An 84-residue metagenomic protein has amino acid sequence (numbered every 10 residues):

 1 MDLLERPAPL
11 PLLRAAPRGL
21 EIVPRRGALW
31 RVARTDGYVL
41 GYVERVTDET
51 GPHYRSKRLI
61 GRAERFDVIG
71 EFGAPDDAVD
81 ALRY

Functional and structural regions predicted by a protein language model:
M1-T35, E64-V68: Negatively charged, low-complexity tracts enriched in Asp/Glu with abundant Ser/Thr
L4, P11-L12, P52, A74-D77: Generic signature of intrinsically disordered, low-complexity, basic-rich segments and short cationic peptides
G19-L20, D36, K57, D76: Low-complexity, intrinsically disordered short peptide segments enriched in small/polar/basic residues
I22-P24, T50, Y54, D76: Generic preference for hydrophobic/aromatic residues in regular secondary structure cores
R25, V46-E49, L82: Compositionally biased, intrinsically disordered low-complexity segments
L29, V43, E71-A74: A generic structural signal for ordered secondary structure
L40-R65: Short aromatic-glycine-(Arg/Gly/Cys) micro-motifs in beta-strand/loop hairpins
G61-Y84: A short, charged, amphipathic alpha-helix used as a generic interaction element across diverse proteins
